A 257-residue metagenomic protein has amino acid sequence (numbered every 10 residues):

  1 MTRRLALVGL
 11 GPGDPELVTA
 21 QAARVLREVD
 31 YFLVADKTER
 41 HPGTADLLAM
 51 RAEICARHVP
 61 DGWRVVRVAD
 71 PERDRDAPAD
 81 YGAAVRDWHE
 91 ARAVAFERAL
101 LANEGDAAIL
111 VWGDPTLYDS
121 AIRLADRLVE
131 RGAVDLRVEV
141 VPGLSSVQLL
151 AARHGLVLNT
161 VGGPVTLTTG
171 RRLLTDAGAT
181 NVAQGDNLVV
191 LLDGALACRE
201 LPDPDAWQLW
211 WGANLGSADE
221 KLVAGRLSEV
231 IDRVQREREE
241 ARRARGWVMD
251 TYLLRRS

Functional and structural regions predicted by a protein language model:
M1-E16, A20-R137, A224, V230 (+2 more regions): Class I S-adenosyl-L-methionine
L5, G178-S257: A contiguous loop/helix-start segment that scaffolds small-molecule binding in enzyme catalytic cores
P12-P15, R171-L174, G194-L196: Short beta->alpha connector loops
V34-A35, R67, I109-V111, V140-G143 (+3 more regions): General beta-strand structural signal in soluble alpha/beta enzymes
E39-H41, S145-Q148, A197-C198, S217-D219: Short gly/pro/ser/thr-enriched loop/turn and capping motifs at secondary-structure boundaries
P71-A77, V147, L173-D176, G216-D219: A short acidic, often aromatic-flanked loop/helix-cap motif at beta-alpha or helix-coil junctions that lines enzyme
A84-A93, L156-T169, L188, E229-R245: A polyampholytic, Gly/Pro-enriched intrinsically disordered region
W112-Q184, R243-R245: Class I SAM-dependent methyltransferase SAM-binding "motif I" and its flanking Rossmann-like core
